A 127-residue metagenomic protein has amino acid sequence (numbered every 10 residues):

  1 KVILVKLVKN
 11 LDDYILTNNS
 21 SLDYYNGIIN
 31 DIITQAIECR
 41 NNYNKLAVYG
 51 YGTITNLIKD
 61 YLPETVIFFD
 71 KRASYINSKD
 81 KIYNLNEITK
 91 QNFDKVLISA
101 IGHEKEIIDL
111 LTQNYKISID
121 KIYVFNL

Functional and structural regions predicted by a protein language model:
K1-L127: Hydrophobic, well-ordered beta-alpha structural blocks that scaffold small-molecule cofactor pockets
